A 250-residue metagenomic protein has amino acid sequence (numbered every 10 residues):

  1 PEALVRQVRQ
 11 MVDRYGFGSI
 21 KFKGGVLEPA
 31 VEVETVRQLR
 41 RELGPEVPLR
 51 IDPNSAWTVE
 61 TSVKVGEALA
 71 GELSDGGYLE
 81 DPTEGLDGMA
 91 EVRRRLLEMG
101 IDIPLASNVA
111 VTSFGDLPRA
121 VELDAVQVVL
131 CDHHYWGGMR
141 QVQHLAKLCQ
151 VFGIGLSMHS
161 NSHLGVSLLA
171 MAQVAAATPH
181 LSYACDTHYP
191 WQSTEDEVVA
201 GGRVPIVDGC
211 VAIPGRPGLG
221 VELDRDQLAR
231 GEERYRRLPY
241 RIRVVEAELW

Functional and structural regions predicted by a protein language model:
P1-R6, Q10-D13, P29: Active-site beta->alpha loop and helix N-cap motifs at the rims of alpha/beta catalytic domains
M11-K21: Gly-rich Lys/Arg/Thr-decorated short loops/hinges at beta-loop-alpha junctions or inter-strand turns that position
V12, R40-L43, A70-L73, L96 (+2 more regions): Structural signal for hydrophobic packing residues in well-ordered secondary-structure cores of soluble enzyme domains
Y15-F17, P45-E46, I101-D102, P179-L181: Short coil/turn connectors at secondary-structure junctions
F22-S167: Catalytic core of soluble alpha/beta enzymes
L145, H163-W250: Flexible C-terminal active-site loop/helix
